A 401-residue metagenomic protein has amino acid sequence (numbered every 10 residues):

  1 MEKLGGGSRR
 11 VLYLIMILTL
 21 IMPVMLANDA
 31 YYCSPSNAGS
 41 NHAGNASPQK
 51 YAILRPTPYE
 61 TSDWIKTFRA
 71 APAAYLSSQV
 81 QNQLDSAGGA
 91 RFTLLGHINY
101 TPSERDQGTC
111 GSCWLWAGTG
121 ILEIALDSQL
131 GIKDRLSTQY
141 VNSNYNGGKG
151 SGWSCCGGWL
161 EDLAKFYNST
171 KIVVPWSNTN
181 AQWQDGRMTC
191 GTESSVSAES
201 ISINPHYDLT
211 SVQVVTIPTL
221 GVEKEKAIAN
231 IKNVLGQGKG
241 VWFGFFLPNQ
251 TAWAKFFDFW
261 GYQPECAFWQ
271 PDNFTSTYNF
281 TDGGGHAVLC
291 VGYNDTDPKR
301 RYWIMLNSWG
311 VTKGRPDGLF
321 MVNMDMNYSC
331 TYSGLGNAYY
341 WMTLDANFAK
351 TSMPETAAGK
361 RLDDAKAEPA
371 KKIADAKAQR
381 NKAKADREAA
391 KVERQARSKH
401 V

Functional and structural regions predicted by a protein language model:
M1-A27: Secretory targeting signatures
G5, M16, H42-G44, Q395: Intrinsic disorder/low-complexity segments
N28-K382, D386-R387, E393, H400: Catalytic-core signature of thiol
